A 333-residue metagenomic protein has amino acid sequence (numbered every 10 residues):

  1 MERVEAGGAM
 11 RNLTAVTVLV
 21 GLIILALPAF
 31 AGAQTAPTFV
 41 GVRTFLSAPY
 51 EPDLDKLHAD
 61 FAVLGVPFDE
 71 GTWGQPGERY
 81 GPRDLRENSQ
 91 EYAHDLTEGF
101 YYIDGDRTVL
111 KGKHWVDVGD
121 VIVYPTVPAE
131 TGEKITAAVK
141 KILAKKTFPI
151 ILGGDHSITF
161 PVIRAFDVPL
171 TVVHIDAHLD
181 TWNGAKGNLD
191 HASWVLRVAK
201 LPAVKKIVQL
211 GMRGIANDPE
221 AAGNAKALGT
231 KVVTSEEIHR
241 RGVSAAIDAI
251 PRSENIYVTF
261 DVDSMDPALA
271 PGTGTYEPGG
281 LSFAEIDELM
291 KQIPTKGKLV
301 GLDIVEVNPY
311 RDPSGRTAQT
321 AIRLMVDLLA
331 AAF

Functional and structural regions predicted by a protein language model:
E5-V18: Bacterial N-terminal signal peptides that target proteins for export
T17-P28: Bacterial N-terminal signal peptides
A29-A33: Boundary at the C-terminal end of the N-terminal hydrophobic targeting segment
T35-F333: Conserved alpha-helical scaffold segments that buttress catalytic/binding sites
